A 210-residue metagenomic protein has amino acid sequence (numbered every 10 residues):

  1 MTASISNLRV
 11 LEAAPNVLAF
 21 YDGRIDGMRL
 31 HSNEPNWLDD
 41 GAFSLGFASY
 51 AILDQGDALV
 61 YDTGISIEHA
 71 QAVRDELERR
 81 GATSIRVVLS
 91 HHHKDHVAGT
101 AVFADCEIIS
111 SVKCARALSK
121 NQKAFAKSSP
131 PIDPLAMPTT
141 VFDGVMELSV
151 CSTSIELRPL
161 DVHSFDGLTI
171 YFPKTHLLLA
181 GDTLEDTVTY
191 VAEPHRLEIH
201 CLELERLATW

Functional and structural regions predicted by a protein language model:
M1-G56: Zn-dependent metallo-beta-lactamase
L11-E12, C114-L160, S164-F165, P173-K174 (+1 more regions): Metallo-beta-lactamase
N16-D22, L59-D62, S154-L160, L178-G181: Active-site-proximal beta-strand elements of phosphoester/diester hydrolases
Y50-A51, E147, G167-Y171, T183: Short acidic loop-to-beta-strand element that houses the catalytic metal-binding Asp/Glu of nuclease active sites
D57-A58, L184-T187: A short, flexible beta-alpha/helix-coil linker loop
Y61-G64, I85-H93, I109-S111, D161 (+2 more regions): Active-site neighborhood of phospho(di)ester-bond hydrolases with catalytic His/Asp-centered motifs
H69-E147: Active-site HxH/HxHxD metal-binding segment of metal-dependent hydrolases
T187-W210: Cap/insert and terminal regions of metallo-dependent hydrolase folds
